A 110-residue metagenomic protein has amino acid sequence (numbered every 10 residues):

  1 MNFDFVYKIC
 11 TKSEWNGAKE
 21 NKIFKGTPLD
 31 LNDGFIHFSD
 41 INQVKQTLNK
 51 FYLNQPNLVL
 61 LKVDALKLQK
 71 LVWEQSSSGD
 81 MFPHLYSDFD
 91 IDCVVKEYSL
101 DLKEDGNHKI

Functional and structural regions predicted by a protein language model:
N2-I110: Conserved, structured core segments of small domains
